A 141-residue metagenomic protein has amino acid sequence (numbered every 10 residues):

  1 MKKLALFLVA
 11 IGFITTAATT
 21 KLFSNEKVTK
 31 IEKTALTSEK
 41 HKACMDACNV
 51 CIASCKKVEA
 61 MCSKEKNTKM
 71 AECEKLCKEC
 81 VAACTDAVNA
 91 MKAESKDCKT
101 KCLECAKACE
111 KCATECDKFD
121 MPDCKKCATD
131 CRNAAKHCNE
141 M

Functional and structural regions predicted by a protein language model:
L4-F7, I14-M141: Intrinsically disordered, low-complexity terminal tails/loops enriched in metal-binding residues
